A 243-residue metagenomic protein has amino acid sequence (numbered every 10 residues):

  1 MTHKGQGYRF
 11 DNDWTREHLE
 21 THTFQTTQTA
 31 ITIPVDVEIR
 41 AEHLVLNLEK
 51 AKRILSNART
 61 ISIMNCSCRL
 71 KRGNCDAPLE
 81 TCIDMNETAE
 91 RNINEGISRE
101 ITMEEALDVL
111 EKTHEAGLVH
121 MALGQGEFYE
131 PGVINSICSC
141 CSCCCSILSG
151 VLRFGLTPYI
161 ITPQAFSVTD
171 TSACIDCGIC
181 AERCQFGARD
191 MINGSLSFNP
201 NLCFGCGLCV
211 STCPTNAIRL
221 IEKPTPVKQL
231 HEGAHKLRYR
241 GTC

Functional and structural regions predicted by a protein language model:
M1-S149: Iron-sulfur-associated redox domains of electron-transfer enzymes in respiratory and anaerobic energy metabolism
C66-C68, C75, C82, C138-C145 (+4 more regions): Disulfide-bonded cysteines in secreted/extracellular proteins and peptides
N86-E90, C145-I147, P163-F166, N193-G194 (+2 more regions): Glycine-rich loops and low-complexity Gly/Arg-rich segments that provide flexible linkers or classic glycine-based
N92-G96, V168-I175, C243: Short C-terminal domain-edge/linker segments immediately following a structured domain
L123-S136, F154-R183, G187-G205, R219-V227: Ferredoxin-like iron-sulfur electron-transfer modules
L148-L152, N216: Hydrophobic alpha-helical membrane-insertion segments
P200-C243: Flanking helices and flexible, charged tails adjoining ferredoxin-like Fe-S electron-transfer domains in multi-subunit
